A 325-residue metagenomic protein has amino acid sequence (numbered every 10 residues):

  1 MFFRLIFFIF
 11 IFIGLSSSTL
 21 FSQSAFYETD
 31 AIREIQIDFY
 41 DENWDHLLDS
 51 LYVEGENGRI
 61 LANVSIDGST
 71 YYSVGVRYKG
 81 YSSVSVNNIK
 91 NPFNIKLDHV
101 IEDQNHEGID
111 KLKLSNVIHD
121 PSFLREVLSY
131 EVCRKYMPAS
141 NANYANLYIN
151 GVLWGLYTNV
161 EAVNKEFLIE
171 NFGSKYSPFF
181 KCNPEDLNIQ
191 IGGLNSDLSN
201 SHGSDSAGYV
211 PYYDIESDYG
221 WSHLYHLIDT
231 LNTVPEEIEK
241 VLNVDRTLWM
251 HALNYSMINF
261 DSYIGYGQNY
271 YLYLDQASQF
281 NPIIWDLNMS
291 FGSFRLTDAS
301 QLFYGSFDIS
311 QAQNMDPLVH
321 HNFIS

Functional and structural regions predicted by a protein language model:
M1-F3: N-terminal secretory signal peptides that target proteins for export/translocation
L5-S18: Sec-dependent N-terminal signal peptides
S22-S325: Phosphate/dinucleotide-binding and metal-coordinating scaffold of catalytic cores in nucleotide-dependent enzymes
